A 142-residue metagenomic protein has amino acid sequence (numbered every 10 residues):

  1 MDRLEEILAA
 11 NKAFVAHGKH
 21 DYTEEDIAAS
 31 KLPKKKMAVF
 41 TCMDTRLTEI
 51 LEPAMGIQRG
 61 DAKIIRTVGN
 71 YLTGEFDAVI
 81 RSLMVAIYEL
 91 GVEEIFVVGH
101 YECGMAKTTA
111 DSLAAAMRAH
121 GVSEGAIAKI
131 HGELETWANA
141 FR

Functional and structural regions predicted by a protein language model:
M1-K35, N70-V79, I87-E93, C103-R142: Divalent-metal-activated hydrolytic enzyme cores
S30-R46: N-terminal low-complexity or amphipathic/hydrophobic leaders
K36-A38, A62-K63, E93-F96: Structural motif
F40-C42, R66-T67, V98-H100: Short beta-strand segments
M43-R46, Y101-M105: Gly/Ser/Thr-rich loops at beta-strand to alpha-helix junctions that form or flank small-molecule/cofactor-binding
E52-Q58: Short Gly/aromatic-enriched secondary-structure transition segments
K63-Y71: A short, structured active-site edge motif that brings together acidic residues
